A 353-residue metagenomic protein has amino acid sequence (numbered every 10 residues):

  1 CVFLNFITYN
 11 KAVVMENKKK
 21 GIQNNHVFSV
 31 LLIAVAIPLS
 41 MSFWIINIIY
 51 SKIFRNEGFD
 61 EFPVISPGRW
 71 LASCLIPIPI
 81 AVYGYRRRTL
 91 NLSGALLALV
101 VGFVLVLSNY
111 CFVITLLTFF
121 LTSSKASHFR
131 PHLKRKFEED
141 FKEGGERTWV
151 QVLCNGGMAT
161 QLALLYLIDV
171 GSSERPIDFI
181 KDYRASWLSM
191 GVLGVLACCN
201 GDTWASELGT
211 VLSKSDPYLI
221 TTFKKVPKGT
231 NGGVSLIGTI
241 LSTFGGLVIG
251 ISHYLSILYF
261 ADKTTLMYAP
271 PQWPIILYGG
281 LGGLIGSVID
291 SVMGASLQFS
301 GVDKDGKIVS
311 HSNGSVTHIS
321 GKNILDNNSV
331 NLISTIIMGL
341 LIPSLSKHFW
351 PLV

Functional and structural regions predicted by a protein language model:
N5-V353: Hydrophobic alpha-helical transmembrane segments
